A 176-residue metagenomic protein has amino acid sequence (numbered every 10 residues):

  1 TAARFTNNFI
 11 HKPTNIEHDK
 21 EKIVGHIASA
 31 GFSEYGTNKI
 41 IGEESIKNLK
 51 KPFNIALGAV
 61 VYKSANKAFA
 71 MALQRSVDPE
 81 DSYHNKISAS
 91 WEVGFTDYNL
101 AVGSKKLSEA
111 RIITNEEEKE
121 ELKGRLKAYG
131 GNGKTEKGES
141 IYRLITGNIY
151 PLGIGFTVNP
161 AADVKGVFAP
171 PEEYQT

Functional and structural regions predicted by a protein language model:
T1-T176: Signature of dsDNA virion morphogenesis modules
